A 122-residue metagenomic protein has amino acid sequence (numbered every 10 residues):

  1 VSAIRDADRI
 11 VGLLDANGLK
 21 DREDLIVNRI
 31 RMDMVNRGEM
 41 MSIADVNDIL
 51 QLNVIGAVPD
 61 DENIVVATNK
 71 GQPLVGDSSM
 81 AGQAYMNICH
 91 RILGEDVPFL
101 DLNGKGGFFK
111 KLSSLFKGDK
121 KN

Functional and structural regions predicted by a protein language model:
V1-D60, V65-V66: Conserved catalytic-core segment of NTP-binding enzymes
R9, L13, A84-N87, R91: Alpha-helical scaffold segments in soluble metabolic enzymes
D33, D61, A67, D77-S78 (+1 more regions): Surface-exposed loop/turn and secondary-structure junction residues enriched for glycine/proline
T68-Y85: C-terminal boundary of histidine-terminating zinc-finger modules
N87, R91, L100-N122: A short, charged, Gly/Pro-tolerant segment at domain boundaries
